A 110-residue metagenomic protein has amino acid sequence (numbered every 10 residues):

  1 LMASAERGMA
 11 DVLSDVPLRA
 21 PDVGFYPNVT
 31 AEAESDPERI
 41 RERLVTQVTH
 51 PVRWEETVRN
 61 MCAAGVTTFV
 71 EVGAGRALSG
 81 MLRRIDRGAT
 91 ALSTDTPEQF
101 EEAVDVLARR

Functional and structural regions predicted by a protein language model:
L1-R110: Acyl-group transfer acyltransferase/transacylase scaffold of fatty acid/polyketide systems
